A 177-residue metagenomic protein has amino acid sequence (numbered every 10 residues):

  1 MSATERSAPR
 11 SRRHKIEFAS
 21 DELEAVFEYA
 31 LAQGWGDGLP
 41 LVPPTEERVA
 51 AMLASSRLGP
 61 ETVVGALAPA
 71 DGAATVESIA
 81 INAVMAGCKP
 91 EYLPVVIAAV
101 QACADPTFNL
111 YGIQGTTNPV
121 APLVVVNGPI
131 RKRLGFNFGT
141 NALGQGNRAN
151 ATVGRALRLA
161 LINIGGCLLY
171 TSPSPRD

Functional and structural regions predicted by a protein language model:
S2-V42, E47-T116, F136-L169: Alpha/propeptide regions of enzymes that mature by internal proteolysis
Q114-T117, L123-V125: Long, hydrophobic, well-ordered secondary-structure blocks that form the structural core and pocket-lining surfaces
V124-K132: Short beta-strand elements
Y170-D177: Conserved small/polar residues in nucleotide/adenosyl-binding loops
